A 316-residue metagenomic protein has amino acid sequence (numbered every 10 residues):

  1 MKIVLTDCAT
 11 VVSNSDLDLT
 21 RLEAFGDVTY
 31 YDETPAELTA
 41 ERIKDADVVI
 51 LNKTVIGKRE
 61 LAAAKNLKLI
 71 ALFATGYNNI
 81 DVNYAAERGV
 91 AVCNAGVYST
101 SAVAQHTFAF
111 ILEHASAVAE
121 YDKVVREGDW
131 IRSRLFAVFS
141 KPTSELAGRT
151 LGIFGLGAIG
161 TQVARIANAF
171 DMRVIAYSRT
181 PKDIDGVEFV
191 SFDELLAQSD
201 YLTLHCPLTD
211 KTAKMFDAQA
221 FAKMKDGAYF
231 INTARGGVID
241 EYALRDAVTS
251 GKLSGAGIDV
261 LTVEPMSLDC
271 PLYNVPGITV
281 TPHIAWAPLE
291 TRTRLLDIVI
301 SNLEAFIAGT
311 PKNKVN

Functional and structural regions predicted by a protein language model:
M1-A46: N-terminal glycine-/charge-rich "phosphate-binding" loop or analogous flexible N-terminal tail
S15, A137-D226, F230: Rossmann-like dinucleotide/phosphate-binding beta-alpha-beta segment
D32, N52, F73-A74, V90-S101 (+3 more regions): Short beta->alpha connector loops at strand-helix junctions that form conserved, small/polar/Pro-enriched
E41-R42, E60-A63, E194-L195, A220 (+1 more regions): Structural alpha-helical scaffold elements that stabilize or flank donor/cofactor-binding regions in carbohydrate
T54, T75, D200, C206-L208 (+2 more regions): Short glycine-/small-residue-rich Rossmann-like dinucleotide-binding loops
V92-C93, G227-N316: Rossmann-like dinucleotide-binding domain for NAD(H)/NADP(H)
G96-T150: Phosphate-binding beta-alpha-beta segment of Rossmann-like dinucleotide-binding domains, i.e., the NAD(P)
